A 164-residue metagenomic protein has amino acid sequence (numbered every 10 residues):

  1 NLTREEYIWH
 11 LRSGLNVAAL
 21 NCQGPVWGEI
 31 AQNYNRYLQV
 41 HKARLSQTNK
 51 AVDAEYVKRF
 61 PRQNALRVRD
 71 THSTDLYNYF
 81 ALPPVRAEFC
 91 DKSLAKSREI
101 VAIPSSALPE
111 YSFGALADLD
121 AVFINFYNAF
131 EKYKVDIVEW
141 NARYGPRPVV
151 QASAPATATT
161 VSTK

Functional and structural regions predicted by a protein language model:
N1-V52: N-terminal Sec/ER secretory leader and immediately downstream segment of secreted/extracellular precursors
L38-A154: Compact alpha-helical subdomains of small soluble proteins
T157-T159: Compositionally biased non-globular segments, especially hydrophobic aliphatic-rich helices of signal peptides
V161-K164: Short, solvent-exposed mixed-charge patches
